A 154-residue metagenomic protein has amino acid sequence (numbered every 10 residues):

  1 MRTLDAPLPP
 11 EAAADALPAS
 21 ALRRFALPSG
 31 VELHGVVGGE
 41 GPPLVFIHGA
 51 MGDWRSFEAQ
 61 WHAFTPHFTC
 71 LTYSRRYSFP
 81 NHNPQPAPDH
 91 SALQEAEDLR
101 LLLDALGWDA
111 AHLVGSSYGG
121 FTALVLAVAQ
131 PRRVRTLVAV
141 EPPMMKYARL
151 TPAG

Functional and structural regions predicted by a protein language model:
M1-A12: N-terminal targeting or regulatory segments adjacent to alpha/beta-hydrolase or S9 domains
P7, A16-P18, R24-P88, L102: Conserved HGGG/HGGXW glycine-rich cap/lid loop of the alpha/beta-hydrolase fold
A59-H62, Q85-P88, A127-P131, T151-G154: Short, glycine/charged-enriched secondary-structure capping and boundary segments
F79-P80, P143-A153: A short beta-to-alpha transition loop/helix N-cap that caps and shapes the active-site region
L93-A111: Conserved acidic catalytic loop of the alpha/beta-hydrolase fold
D109-A148: Conserved hydrolase catalytic core segment
